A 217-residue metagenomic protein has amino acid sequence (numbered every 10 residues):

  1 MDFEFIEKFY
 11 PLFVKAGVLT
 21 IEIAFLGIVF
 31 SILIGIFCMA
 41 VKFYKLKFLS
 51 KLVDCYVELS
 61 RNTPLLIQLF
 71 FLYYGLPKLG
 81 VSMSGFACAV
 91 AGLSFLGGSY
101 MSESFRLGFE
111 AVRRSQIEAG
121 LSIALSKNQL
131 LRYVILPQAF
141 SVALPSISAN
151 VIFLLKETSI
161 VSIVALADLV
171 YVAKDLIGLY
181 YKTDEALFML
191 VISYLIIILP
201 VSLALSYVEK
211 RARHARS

Functional and structural regions predicted by a protein language model:
M1-S217: Transmembrane alpha-helices and adjacent helix-loop boundaries
